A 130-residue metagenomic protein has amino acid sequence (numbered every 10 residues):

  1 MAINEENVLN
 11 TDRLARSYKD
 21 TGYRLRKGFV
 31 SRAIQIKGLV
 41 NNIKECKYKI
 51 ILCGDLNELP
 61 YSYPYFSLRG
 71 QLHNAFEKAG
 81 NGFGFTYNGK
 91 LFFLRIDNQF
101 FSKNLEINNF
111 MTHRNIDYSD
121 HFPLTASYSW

Functional and structural regions predicted by a protein language model:
M1-W130: Soluble catalytic domains of enzymes that build or remodel membrane lipids, polysaccharides, and related
